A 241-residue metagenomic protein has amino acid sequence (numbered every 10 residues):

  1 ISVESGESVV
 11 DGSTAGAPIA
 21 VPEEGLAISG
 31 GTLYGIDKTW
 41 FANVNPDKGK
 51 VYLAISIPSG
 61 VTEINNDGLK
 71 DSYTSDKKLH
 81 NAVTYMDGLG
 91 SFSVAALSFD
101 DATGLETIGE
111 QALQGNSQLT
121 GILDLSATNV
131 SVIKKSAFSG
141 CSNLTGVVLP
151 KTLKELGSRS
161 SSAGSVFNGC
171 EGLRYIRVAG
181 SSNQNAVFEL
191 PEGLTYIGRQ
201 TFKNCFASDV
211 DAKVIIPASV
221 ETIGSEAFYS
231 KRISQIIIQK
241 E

Functional and structural regions predicted by a protein language model:
I1-E7, A15-G31, N45-E63, Y73-T107 (+5 more regions): Structural signature of tandem-repeat unit edges
D67-G68, G109-A112, K134-A137, G164-V166 (+2 more regions): Consensus positions within tandem repeat domains that build extended binding/scaffold surfaces
